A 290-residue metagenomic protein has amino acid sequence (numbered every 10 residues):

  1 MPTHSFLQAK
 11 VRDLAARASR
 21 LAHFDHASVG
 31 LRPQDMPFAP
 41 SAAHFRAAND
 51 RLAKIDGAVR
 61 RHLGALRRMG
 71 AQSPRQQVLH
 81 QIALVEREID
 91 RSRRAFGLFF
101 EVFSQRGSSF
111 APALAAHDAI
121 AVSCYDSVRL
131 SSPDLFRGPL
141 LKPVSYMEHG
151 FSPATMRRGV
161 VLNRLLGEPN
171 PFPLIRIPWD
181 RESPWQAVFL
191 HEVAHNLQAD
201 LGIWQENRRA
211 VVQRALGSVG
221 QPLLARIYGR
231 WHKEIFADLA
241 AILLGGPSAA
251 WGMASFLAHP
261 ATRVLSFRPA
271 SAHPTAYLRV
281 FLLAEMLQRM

Functional and structural regions predicted by a protein language model:
M1-R87: N-terminal low-structure segments adjacent to metalloprotease catalytic domains across cellular compartments
L66-F151: Low-complexity, highly charged intrinsically disordered N-terminal segments that act as targeting/localization
S92-A95, L162-F172, R209-G217: Active-site-adjacent bridging/hinge elements
F100-A113, P139-F189, V193-D200: Active-site scaffold of zinc-dependent metalloenzymes
L135-P139, Q205-A215, A250-H259: Short, glycine/acidic-rich hinge or "gate" loops at secondary-structure transitions that mediate conformational
S183-Q186, A199-E234: Post-HEXXH active-site segment of zinc metalloproteases
V193, N207-R209, A240: A structural signal for the main folded, soluble domain(s) of proteins
P222-M290: Long, well-structured alpha-helical subdomains associated with metal-dependent extracellular/ecto-lumenal hydrolases
